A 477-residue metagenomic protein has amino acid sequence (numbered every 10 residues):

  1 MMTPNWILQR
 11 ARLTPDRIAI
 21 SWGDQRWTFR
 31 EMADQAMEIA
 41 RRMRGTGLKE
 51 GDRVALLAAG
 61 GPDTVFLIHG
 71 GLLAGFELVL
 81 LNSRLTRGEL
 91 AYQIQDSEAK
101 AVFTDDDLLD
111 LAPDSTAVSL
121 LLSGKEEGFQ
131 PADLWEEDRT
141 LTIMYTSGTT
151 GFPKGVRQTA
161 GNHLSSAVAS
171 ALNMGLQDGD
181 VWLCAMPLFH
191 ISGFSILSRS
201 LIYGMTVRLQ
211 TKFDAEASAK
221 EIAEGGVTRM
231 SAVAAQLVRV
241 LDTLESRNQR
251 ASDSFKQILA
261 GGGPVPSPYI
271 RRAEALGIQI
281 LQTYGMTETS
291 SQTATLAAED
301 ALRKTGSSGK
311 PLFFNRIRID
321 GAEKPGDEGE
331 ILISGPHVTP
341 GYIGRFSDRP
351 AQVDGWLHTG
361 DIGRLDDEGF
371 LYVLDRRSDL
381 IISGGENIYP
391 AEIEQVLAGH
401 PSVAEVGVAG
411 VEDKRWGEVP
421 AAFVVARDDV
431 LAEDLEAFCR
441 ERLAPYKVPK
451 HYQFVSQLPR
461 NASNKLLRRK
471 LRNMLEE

Functional and structural regions predicted by a protein language model:
N5-T28: AMP-dependent adenylate-forming
P15, E127-Y145, F152, G175-V181: Conserved pre-ATP/AMP-binding loop-to-beta segment of ANL
Q25, A40-L85, N387: Conserved AMP-binding/adenylate-forming
T28-R30, L141-S165: Conserved AMP-binding A3 loop
T64, V102, G335, P340-G341 (+3 more regions): AMP-binding/adenylate-forming catalytic core of the ANL superfamily
L164-V181, F189-R229, T243-L244: Conserved AMP-binding/adenylation subdomain of ANL enzymes
I202, V227-A232, L241-R303, R316: Gly/Ser/Thr-rich phosphate-binding loop
K310-F314, A322-D354, E386-I388, V430: Conserved ATP/PPi-binding loop(s) of AMP-dependent carboxylate-activating enzymes
